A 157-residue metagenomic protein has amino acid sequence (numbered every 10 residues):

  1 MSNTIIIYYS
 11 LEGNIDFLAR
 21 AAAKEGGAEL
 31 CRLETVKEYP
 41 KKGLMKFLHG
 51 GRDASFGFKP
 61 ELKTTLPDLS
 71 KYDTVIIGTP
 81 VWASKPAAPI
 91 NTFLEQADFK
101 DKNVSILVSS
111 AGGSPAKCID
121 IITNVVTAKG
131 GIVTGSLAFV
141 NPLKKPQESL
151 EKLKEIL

Functional and structural regions predicted by a protein language model:
M1-I77, S84-N91, E95, K129-G130 (+1 more regions): N-terminal beta1-alpha1-beta2 submodule of the flavodoxin-like/Rossmannoid cofactor-binding fold
T4, V104-S105: Hydrophobic beta-strand segments of well-ordered beta-sheets in folded domains
E34-V36, W82, L107, F139: Residue-level "edge-of-site" marker
I77-G78, I106: Redox-cofactor binding/interface segments in oxidoreductases and associated redox assembly factors
P80-A83, A111: Short glycine-rich anion-binding loops that position phosphate/pyrophosphate groups of nucleotides and phosphorylated
S105-V140: Short, glycine-/small-residue-rich phosphate/pyrophosphate-handling segment
